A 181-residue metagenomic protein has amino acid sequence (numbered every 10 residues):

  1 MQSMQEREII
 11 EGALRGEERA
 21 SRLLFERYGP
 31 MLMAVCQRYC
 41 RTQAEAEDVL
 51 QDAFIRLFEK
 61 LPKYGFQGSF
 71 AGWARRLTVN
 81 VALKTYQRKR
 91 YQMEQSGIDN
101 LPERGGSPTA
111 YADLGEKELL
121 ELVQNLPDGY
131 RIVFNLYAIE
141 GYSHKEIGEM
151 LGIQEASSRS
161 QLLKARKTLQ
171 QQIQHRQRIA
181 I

Functional and structural regions predicted by a protein language model:
M1-M31, R38, Q124, K145-E146 (+2 more regions): N-terminal module of bacterial RNA polymerase sigma factors
Q2-S3, K84, Y91-L119, S143: Internal acidic/polar
I9, F25, M33, Q43-K60: Conserved RNAP core-binding helix
L14-R15, R38-R41, D52-S69, R88-R90: Sigma70-family region 2
L24, Y28, L32, A53 (+2 more regions): Residue-level preference for hydrophobic side chains embedded in well-ordered alpha helices
P62-F66, R76-S96, K164: Arg/Lys-rich amphipathic alpha helix in sigma70-family domain 2
V79, L83, I139, L151-H175: DNA-recognition helix of helix-turn-helix
V133-Y137: A short pre-motif secondary-structure segment
